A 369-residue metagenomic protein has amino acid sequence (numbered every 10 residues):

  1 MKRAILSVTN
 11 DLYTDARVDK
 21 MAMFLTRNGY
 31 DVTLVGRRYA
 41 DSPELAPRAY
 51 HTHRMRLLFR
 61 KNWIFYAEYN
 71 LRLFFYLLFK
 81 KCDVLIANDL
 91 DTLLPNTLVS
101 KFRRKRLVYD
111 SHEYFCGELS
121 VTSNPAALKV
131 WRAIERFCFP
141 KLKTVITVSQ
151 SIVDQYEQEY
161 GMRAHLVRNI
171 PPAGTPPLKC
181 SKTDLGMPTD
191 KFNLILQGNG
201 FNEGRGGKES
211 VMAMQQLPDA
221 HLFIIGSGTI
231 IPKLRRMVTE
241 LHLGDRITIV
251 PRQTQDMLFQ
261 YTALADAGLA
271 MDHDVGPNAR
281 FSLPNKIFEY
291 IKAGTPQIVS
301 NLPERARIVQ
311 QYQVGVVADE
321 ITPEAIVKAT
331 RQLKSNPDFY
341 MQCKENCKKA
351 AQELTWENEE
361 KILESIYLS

Functional and structural regions predicted by a protein language model:
L6-S7, I146, M187-Q215, F223 (+2 more regions): Conserved donor-binding/catalytic core segment of Leloir-type glycosyltransferases
L12, F201-R205, V250, D256-Y261 (+2 more regions): Nucleotide-sugar-dependent
G36, H53, R132-L178, N193 (+1 more regions): Donor nucleotide-sugar binding/catalytic pocket of nucleotide-sugar-dependent glycosyltransferases
I64-E68, R106, C116-F137, P177 (+1 more regions): Nucleotide-sugar donor phosphate/pyrophosphate-binding loop at the beta->alpha transition of glycosyltransferases
L71-F79, L94, L98-F102, A126-V145 (+1 more regions): Membrane-proximal helix-turn-helix segments that form the acceptor-binding/catalytic region of lipid-linked
P232-Q260, A267: Nucleotide-activated donor-binding/catalytic signature segment of Leloir-type glycosyltransferases, i.e., the conserved
Q311-Y312, V316-P323, Q332-D338: Conserved acidic donor-binding segment of nucleotide-sugar-dependent glycosyltransferases
A325, Q332, F339-E353: A short, well-ordered alpha-helix in the C-terminal region of glycosyltransferases
